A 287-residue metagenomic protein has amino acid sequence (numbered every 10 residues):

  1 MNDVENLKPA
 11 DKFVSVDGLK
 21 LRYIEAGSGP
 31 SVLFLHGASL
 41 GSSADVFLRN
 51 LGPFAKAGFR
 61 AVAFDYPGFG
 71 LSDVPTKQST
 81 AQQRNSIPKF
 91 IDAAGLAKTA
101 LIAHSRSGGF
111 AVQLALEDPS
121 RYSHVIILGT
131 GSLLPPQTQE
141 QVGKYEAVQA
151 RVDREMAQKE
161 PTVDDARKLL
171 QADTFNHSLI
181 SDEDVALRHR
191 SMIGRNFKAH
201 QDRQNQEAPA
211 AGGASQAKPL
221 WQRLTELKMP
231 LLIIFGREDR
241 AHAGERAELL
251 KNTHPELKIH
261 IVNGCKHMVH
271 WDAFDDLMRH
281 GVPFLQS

Functional and structural regions predicted by a protein language model:
S15-L71: Conserved HGGG/HGGXW glycine-rich cap/lid loop of the alpha/beta-hydrolase fold
F47, D184, L220, M229 (+1 more regions): Short alpha-helix in the alpha/beta-hydrolase fold that links the catalytic acid
K56, A63-I102, R106, P136 (+1 more regions): Active-site loop/oxyanion-hole signature of alpha/beta-hydrolase fold enzymes
V112, L116, S123-T162, K168: Flexible "cap/lid" loop of the alpha/beta hydrolase fold
V142, K159-T225: Conserved alpha/beta-hydrolase catalytic His-Asp/Glu region
L227, I233-F235: Short beta-strand/loop motif that positions the catalytic acidic residue of the alpha/beta-hydrolase fold
R237-H242: Acidic catalytic loop of the alpha/beta-hydrolase fold
P255-S287: Catalytic active-site module of serine/aspartate enzymes centered on a nucleophile-bearing elbow/loop
